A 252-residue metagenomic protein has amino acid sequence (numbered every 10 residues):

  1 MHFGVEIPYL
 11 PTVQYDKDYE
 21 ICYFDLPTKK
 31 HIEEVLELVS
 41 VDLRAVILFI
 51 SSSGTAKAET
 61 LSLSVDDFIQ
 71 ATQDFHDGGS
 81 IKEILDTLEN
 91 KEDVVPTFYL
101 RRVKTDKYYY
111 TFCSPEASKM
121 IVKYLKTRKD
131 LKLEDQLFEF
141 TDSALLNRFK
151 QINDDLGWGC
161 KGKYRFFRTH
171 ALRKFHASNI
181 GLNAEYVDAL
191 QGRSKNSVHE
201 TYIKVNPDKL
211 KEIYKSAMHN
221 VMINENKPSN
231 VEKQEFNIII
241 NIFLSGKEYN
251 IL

Functional and structural regions predicted by a protein language model:
M1-T12, G54-A58: N-terminal DNA-binding recognition helix of tyrosine site-specific recombinases/integrases
M1-V5, C113, R148, G181: Non-catalytic DNA-binding core/recognition domains of DNA-processing enzymes
V5, Y15-E34, V94, T105-E116 (+1 more regions): DNA breakage-rejoining catalytic core of tyrosine-based enzymes
P27-A58: Basic, Lys/Arg- and aromatic-enriched nucleic-acid-binding interface segment
L63-M120: Conserved tyrosine-mediated DNA breakage-rejoining catalytic core shared by Y-recombinases
R102-K123, K132-N153, R168: C-terminal catalytic core of Y-nucleophile DNA break-rejoin enzymes
K129-D135, N147-N196: Short, basic (Lys/Arg/His-rich) helix/loop patches that form interaction surfaces in the mid-to-C-terminal regions
Q191-V231: Catalytic-site neighborhood detector that most strongly recognizes the C-terminal catalytic loop/helix of tyrosine
